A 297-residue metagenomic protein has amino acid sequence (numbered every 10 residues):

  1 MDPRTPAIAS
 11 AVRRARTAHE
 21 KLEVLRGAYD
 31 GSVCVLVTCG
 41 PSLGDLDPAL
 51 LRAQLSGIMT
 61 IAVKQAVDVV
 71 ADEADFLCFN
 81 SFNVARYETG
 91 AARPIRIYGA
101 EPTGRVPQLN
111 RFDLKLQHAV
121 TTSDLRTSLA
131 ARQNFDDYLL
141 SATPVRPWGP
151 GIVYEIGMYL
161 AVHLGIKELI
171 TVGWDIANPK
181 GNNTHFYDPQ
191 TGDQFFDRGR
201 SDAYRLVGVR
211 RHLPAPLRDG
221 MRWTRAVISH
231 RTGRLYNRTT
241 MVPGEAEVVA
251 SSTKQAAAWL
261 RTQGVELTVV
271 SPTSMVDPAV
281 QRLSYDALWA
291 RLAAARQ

Functional and structural regions predicted by a protein language model:
M1-Q297: Metal-ion/cofactor- or nucleotide/acyl-coenzyme-handling active-site neighborhoods
